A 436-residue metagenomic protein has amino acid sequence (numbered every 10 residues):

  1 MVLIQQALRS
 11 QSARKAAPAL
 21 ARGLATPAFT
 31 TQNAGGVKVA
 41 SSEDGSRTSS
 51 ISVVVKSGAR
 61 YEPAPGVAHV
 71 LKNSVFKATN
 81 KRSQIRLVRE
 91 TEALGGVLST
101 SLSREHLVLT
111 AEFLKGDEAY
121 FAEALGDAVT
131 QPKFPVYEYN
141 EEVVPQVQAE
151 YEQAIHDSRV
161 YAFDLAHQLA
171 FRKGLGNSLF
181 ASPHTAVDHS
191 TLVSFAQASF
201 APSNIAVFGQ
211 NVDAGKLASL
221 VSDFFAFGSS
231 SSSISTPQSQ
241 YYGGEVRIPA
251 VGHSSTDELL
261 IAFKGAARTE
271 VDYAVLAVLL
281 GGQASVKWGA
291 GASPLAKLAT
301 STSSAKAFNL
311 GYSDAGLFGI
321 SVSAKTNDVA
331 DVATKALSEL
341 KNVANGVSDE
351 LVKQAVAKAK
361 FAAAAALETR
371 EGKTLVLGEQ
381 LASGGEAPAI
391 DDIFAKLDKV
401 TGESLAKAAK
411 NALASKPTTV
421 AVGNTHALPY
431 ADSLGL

Functional and structural regions predicted by a protein language model:
V2-K15, N80, Q84-Q240, A299-L436: Charge-rich, well-structured scaffold segments of protease-associated domains
V2-R89, V193-L298, P417-L436: His/Glu-rich zincin catalytic helix
